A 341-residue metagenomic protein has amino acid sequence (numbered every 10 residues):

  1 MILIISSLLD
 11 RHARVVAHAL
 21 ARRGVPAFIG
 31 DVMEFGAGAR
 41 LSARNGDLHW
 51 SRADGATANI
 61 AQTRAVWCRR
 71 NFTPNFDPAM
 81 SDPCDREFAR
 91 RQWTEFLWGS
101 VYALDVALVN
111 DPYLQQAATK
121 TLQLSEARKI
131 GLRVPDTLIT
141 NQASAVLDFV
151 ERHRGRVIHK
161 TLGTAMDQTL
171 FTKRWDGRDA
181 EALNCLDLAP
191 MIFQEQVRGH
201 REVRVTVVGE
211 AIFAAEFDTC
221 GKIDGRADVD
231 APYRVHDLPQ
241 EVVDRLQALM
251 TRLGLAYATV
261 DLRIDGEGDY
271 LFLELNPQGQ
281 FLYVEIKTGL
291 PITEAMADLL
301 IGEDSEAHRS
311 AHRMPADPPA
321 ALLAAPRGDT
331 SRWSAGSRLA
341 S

Functional and structural regions predicted by a protein language model:
M1-L3: Extreme N-terminal starter segment of soluble prokaryotic enzymes
S7-R23, F28-R133: Conserved N-proximal alpha/beta basic substrate-recognition cap immediately N-terminal to, or forming the N-lobe
L20, E151-R245: Phosphate-binding site of ATP-dependent enzymes
R44-N45, A53-D54, V207-A211, D265-G268: Short acidic-glycine loop/turn motifs at beta-strand connectors
L122-Q168: Loop-centered beta-sheet repeat module
D187, E195, V207, I223-Y270 (+4 more regions): A long amphipathic alpha-helix within ATP-dependent nucleotide-binding catalytic cores
V205-V207, G268-Y283: A short beta-strand motif that forms the metal-chelation/ATP-contact edge of phosphoryl-transfer active sites
D304-S341: Peripheral (often C-terminal) accessory segments that flank ATP-dependent C-N-forming ligase machineries
